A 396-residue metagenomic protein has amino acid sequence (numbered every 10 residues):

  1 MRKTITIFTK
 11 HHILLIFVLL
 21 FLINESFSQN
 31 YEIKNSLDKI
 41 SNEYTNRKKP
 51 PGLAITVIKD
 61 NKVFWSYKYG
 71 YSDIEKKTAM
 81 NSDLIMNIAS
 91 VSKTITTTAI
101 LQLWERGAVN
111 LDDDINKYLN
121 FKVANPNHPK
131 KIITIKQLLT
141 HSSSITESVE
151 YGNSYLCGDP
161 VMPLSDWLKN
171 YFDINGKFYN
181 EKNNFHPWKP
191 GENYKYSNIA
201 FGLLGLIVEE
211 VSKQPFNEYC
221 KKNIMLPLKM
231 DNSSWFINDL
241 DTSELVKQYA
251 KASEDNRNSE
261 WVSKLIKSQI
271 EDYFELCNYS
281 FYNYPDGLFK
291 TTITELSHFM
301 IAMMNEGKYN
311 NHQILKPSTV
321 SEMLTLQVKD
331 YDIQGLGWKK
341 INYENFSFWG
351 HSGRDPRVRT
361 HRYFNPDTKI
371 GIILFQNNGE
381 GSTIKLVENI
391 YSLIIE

Functional and structural regions predicted by a protein language model:
M1-E32: Bacterial Sec-dependent N-terminal signal peptides
N30-M86, K177-P187, F346: Short, conserved catalytic-motif segment at the N-terminal edge
E32, S36-E43, S90, I95 (+12 more regions): Extracytoplasmic/secreted proteins, especially bacterial periplasmic and envelope-associated proteins
N46-A54, E75-L138, F185-A200, Y284-G287 (+1 more regions): Short active-site loop at a secondary-structure junction that contains or immediately precedes the catalytic residue(s)
Y71-I74, P356, N378-G381: A short acidic/small-residue loop/turn micro-motif
N127-S352: Short, surface-exposed loop or secondary-structure junction motifs that flank catalytic or metal-binding residues
E344, N377-E396: Short, gly/Ser/Thr-rich active-site loops of penicillin-recognizing serine hydrolases
G350-H351, H361-Y363, T368-N378: Short, well-ordered beta-strand elements
